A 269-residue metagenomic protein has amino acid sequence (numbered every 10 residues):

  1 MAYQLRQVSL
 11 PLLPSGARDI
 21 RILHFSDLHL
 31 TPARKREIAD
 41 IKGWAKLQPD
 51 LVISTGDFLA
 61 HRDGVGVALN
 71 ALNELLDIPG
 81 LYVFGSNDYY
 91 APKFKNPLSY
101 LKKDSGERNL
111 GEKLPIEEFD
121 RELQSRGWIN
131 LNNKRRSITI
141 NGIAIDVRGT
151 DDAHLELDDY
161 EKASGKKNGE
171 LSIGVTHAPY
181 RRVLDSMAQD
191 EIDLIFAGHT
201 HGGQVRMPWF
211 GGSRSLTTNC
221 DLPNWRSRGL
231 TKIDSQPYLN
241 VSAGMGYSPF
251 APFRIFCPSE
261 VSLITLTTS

Functional and structural regions predicted by a protein language model:
M1-G16: N-terminal membrane-anchoring alpha-helices
D19-H29, A144-A153, I173-H177, P237-G244: Active-site-proximal beta-strand elements of phosphoester/diester hydrolases
D19-I38, L59-H61, Y90-G111, F210-P223 (+1 more regions): Acidic/histidine-rich helix-loop elements that form or flank divalent-metal/phosphate-binding sites at the catalytic
H24-S26, L51-D57, G80-S86, L131-K134 (+3 more regions): Active-site neighborhood of phospho(di)ester-bond hydrolases with catalytic His/Asp-centered motifs
R36-T139: Core catalytic region of metal-dependent phosphoesterases/phosphodiesterases, especially metallo-beta-lactamase-like
F58-H61, S86-Y90, I138, D152-L155 (+3 more regions): Solvent-exposed loop/turn segments at secondary-structure junctions within structured extracellular/periplasmic domains
K95-W128, K134-R135, I140-D185, A251-R254: Binuclear metal-dependent hydrolase catalytic cores centered on His/Asp/Glu-rich metal-binding motifs
P179-S262: Conserved beta-sheet core of the metallophosphoesterase superfamily
